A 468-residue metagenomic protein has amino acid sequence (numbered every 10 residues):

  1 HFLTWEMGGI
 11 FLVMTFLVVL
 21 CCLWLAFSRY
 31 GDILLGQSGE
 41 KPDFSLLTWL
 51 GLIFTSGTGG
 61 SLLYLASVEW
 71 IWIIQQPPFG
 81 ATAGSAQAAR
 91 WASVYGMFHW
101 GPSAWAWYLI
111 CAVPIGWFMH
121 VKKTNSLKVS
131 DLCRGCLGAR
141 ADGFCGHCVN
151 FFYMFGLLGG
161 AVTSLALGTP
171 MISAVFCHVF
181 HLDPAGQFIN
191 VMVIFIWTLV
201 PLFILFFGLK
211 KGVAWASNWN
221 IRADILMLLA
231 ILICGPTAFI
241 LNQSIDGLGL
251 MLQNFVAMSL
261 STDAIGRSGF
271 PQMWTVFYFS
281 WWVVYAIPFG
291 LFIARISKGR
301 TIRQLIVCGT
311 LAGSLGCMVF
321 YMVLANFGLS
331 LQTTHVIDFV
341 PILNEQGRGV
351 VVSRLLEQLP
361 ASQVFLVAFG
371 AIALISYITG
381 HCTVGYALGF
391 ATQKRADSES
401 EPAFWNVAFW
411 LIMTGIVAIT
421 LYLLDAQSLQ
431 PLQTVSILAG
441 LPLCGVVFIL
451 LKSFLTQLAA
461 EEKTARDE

Functional and structural regions predicted by a protein language model:
H1, F27-L46, I71-Y95, W117-F144 (+4 more regions): Flexible loop linkers connecting adjacent transmembrane helices in multi-pass alpha-helical membrane transporters
H1, S126-D142, G168-M192, D224-M227 (+4 more regions): Helix-loop-helix connectors at the membrane interface of multi-pass transporters/channels
H1-A88, A106, F206, I233 (+1 more regions): N-terminal alpha-helical transmembrane segments of multi-pass membrane transport and channel/translocase proteins
H1-T4, C22-K41, A92-W100, P114-N125 (+6 more regions): Membrane-water interface regions at transmembrane-helix termini and the short interhelical loops of multi-pass membrane
M7, M14, V149-L157, T163 (+5 more regions): Membrane-interface loop-to-helix entry segments
L17-L25, T58-L62, G96-P170, H178-F203 (+6 more regions): Helix-loop-helix module between adjacent transmembrane segments
L65-P77, L232-N254, S314-Q346: Extracellular/periplasmic helix-exit of transmembrane alpha-helices
G138-H147, A185-L202, F206, V276-V284 (+5 more regions): Loop-to-transmembrane helix boundary motifs in multi-pass membrane proteins
